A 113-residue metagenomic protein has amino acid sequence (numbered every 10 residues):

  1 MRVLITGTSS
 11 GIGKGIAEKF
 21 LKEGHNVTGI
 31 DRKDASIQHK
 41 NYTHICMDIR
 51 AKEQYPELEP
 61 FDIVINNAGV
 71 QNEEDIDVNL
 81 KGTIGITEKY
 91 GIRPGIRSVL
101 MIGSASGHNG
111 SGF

Functional and structural regions predicted by a protein language model:
V3-G7: Conserved N-terminal Rossmann-fold NAD(P)-binding element of oxidoreductases
S9-E18: N-terminal Rossmann NAD(P)H-binding glycine-rich loop of SDR-like oxidoreductase domains
E23-I37: Conserved glycine-rich Rossmann-like NAD(P)H-binding loop of the short-chain dehydrogenase/reductase
C46-P60: Conserved Rossmann-fold cofactor-binding substructure of NAD(P)-dependent oxidoreductases
N67-N72: Conserved NAD(P)H cofactor-binding loop of Rossmann-fold oxidoreductase domains
T87-E88: A short, exposed helix-loop element centered on a Lys and neighboring polar residues
S98-F113: Catalytic loop of short-chain dehydrogenase/reductase
